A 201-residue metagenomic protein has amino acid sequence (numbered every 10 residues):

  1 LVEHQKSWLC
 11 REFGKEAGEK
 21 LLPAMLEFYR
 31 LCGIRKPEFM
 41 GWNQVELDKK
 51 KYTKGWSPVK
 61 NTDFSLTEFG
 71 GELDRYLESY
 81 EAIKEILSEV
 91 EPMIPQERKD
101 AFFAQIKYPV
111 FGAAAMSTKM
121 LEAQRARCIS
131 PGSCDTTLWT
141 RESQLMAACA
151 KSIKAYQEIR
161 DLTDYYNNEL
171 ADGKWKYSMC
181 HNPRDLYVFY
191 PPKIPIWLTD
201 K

Functional and structural regions predicted by a protein language model:
L1-K201: Substrate-binding groove of N-acetylhexosamine-processing glycoside hydrolases
